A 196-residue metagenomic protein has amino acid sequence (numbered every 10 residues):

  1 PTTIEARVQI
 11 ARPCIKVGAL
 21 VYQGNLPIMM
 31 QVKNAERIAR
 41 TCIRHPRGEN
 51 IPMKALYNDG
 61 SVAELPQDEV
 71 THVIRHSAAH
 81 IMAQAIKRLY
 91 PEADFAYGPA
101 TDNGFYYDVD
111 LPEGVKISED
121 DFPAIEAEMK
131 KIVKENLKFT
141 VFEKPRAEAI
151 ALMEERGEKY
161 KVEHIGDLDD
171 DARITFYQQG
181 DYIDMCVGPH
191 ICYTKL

Functional and structural regions predicted by a protein language model:
P1-R12, G24, I28-R40: Ser/Thr-rich, low-complexity intrinsically disordered segments
I28-Q31, R40-H45, E49-N50, Y57: Short, positively charged and aromatic/hydrophobic N-terminal segments
K54-S61, T101, L111-L196: Non-catalytic interaction/regulatory segments
D59-P99, M185-C192: N-terminal catalytic cores of NTP/NDP-binding nucleotidyl/phosphoryl-transfer enzymes
G104: Short acidic-rich active-site patches of cyclic nucleotide enzymes
